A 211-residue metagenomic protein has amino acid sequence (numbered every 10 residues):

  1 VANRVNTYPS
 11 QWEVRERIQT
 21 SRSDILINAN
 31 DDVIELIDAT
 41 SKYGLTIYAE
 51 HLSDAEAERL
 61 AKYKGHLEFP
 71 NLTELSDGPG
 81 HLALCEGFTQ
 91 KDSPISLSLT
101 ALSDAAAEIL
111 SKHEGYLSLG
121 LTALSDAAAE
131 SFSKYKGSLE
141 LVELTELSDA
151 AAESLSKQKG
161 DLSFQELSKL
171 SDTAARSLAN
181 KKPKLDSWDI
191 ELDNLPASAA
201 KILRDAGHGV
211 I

Functional and structural regions predicted by a protein language model:
V1, V5, I34-I37, I95 (+2 more regions): Short hydrophobic transmembrane-like helices used for membrane targeting/insertion
R4-A29: N-terminal low-complexity, Pro/Thr/Ser-rich intrinsically disordered segments that act as propeptides or flexible
Q11-V14, N30-V33, H81, P196: Short amphipathic alpha-helical segments that mediate assembly, nucleic-acid/protein binding, or membrane association
R17-I18, N30-I37, A127, S131 (+1 more regions): Short alpha-helical interface patches
S21-A29, S41-L52, Y63-L75, L84-L102 (+5 more regions): Concave beta-strand-loop units of leucine-rich repeat
R59-A61, G80-F88, A107-S111, A129-S133 (+3 more regions): A structural signal for leucine-rich repeat
